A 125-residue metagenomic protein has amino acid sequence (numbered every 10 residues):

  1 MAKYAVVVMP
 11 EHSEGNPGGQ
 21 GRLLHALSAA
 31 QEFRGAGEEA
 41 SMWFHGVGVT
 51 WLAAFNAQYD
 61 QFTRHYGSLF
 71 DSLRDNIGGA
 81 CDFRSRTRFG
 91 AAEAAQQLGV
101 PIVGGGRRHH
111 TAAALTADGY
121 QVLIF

Functional and structural regions predicted by a protein language model:
Y4-L24, L52-A57: Short, glycine-rich nucleotide/cofactor-binding loops
G21-A36: Histidine-anchored nucleotide/phosphate-binding helix
A30, A40-G46, G78-R84: Short internal beta-strands
R34-A54: Small/aliphatic-rich secondary-structure junction motif
A57-T87, A91: A glycine-rich helix N-cap at a beta->alpha junction
Q58-Q61, Q96-G99, Q121: Short, hinge-like loop/turn segments at secondary-structure boundaries
S72, N76, R88-H110: A short aromatic-anchored loop/beta-hairpin motif
L115-Y120: C-terminal binding/interaction regions
